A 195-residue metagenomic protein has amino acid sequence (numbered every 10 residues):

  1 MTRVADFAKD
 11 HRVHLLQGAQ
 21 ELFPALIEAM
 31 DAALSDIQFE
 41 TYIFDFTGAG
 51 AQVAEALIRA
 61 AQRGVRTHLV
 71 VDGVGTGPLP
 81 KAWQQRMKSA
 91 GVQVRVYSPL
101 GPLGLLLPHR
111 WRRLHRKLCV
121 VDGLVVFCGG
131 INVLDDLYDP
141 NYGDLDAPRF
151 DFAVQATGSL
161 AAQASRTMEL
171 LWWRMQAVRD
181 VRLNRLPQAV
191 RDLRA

Functional and structural regions predicted by a protein language model:
M1-A195: Charged, low-complexity intrinsically disordered terminal segments
